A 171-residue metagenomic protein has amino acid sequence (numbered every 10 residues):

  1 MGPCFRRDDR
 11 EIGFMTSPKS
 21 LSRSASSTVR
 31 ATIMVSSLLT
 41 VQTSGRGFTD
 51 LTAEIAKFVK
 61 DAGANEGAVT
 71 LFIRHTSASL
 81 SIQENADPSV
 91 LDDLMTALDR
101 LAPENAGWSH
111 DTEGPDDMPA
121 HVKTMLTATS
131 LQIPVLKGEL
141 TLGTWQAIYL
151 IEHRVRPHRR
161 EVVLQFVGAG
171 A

Functional and structural regions predicted by a protein language model:
M1-G2, R7: A cross-taxon signal for low-complexity, glycine/charged-rich
R7, F14-T16: Generic detector of N-terminal low-structure segments
R7-D9, H121: N-terminal functional modules and adjacent low-complexity/disordered segments of proteins
D9-R10, A53: Short linear sequence elements within intrinsically disordered, low-complexity coil regions
T16-A171: Active-site histidine-anchored catalytic micro-motif
